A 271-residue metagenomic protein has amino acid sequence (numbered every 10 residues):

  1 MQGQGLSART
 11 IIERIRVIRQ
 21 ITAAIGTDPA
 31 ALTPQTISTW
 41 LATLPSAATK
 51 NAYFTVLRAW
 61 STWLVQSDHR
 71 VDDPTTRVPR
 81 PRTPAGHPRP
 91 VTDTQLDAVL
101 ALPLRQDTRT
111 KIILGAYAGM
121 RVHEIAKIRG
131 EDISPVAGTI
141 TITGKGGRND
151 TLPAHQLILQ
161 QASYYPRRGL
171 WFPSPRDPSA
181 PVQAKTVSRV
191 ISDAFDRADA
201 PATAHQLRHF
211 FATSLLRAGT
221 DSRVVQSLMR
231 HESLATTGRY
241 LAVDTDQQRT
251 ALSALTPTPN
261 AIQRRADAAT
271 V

Functional and structural regions predicted by a protein language model:
M1-H87: N-terminal core-binding DNA-recognition domain of tyrosine recombinases/integrases
H69, R176-P178, T256-V271: C-terminal secondary-structure termini that scaffold catalytic or DNA-interacting sites
R70, A85, D93-V122, A126 (+2 more regions): Basic, Lys/Arg- and aromatic-enriched nucleic-acid-binding interface segment
D72, T83-A98, G146-Q156, P166-L170 (+1 more regions): DNA breakage-rejoining catalytic core of tyrosine-based enzymes
L102-P103, V136-I158, P175-P178, T270-V271: Basic, Lys/Arg-rich DNA-contacting stretches centered on the C-terminal catalytic core of tyrosine recombinase systems
K145-G146, L234-A254: Catalytic-site neighborhood detector that most strongly recognizes the C-terminal catalytic loop/helix of tyrosine
L152, R168, S188-S227, H231: Short, basic (Lys/Arg/His-rich) helix/loop patches that form interaction surfaces in the mid-to-C-terminal regions
H155-A200: Active-site/catalytic core of tyrosine-dependent DNA strand-transfer enzymes
